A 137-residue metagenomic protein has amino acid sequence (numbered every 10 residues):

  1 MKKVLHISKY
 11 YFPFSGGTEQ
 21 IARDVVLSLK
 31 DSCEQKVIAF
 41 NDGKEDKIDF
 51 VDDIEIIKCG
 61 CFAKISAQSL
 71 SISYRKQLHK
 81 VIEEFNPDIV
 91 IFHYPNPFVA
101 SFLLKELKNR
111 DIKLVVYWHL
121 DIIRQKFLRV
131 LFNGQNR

Functional and structural regions predicted by a protein language model:
M1-K44, D52-I57, F85: N-terminal subdomain of nucleotide-sugar transferases
P13, K64-I65, P97-V99: Short glycine-rich, flexible loops that bind phosphorylated cofactors or substrates
F14, E45, A100, R124: Glycine/Thr-rich phosphate-binding loops of Rossmann-like dinucleotide-binding domains
F40-G43, Y74, P95-F98: Short beta->alpha connector loops
D53-H79, V130-L131: A short, charged, and often flexible helix/loop element on the N-terminal side of the glycosyltransferase catalytic
P87-D111, V116-I123: An aromatic- and histidine-rich active-site surface loop
L131-R137: Membrane-proximal helix-turn-helix segments that form the acceptor-binding/catalytic region of lipid-linked
